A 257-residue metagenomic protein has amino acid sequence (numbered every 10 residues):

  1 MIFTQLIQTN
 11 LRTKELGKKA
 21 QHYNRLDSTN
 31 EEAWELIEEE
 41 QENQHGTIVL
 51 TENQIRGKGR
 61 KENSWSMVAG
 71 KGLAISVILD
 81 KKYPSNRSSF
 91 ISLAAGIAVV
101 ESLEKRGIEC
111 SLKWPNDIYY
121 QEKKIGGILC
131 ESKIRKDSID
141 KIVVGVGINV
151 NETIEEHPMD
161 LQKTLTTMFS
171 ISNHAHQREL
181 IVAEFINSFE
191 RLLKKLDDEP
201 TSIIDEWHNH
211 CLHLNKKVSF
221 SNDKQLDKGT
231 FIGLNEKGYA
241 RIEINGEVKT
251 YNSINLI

Functional and structural regions predicted by a protein language model:
M1-E101: N-terminal lobe of the biotin/lipoate ligase/transferase fold
I2, E15-L16, Y83-P84, L93-C110 (+1 more regions): Long, positively charged amphipathic alpha-helical accessory segments at protein N-termini or as interdomain linkers
D117: Conserved active-site carboxylates
